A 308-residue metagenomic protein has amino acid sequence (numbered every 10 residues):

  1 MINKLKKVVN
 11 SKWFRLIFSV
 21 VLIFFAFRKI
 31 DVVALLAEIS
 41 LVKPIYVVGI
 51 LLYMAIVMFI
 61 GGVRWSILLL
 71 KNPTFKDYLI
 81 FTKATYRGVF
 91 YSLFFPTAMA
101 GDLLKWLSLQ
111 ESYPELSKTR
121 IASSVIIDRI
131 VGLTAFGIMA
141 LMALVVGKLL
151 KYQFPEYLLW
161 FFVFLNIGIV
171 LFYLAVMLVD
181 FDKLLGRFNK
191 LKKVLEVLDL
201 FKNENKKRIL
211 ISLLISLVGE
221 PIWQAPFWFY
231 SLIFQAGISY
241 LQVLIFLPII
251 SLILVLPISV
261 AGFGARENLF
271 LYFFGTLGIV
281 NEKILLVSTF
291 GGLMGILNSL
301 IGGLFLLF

Functional and structural regions predicted by a protein language model:
M1-Y86, V146-V255, L286-T289, L293-F308: Predominantly cytoplasmic-facing regulatory/coupling regions of multi-pass membrane proteins
N72-P73, S112-Y113, F234-Q235, F274-I279: Short helix-loop-helix connector
L79-K83, G101-D102, E115-I127, I279-F290: Membrane-interface alpha-helices at helix entry/exit sites of multi-pass transporters
Y86-L104, E111: Short intracellular "coupling" helices and adjacent cytoplasmic loop segments at the cytosolic face of multi-pass
R87, Y91-F95, I121-L141, V145 (+1 more regions): Membrane-embedded alpha-helical segments of transport systems, primarily multispan ion/solute transporters
V89-T97, P248-F263, E267: Transmembrane alpha-helix interface/packing and boundary motifs in multi-pass membrane proteins, characterized by
G101-E111, V260-G275: Re-entrant/interfacial helical elements at transmembrane boundaries that shape and gate the permeation pathway
I258-A261, L269-G292: Hydrophobic alpha-helical transmembrane segments in multi-pass integral membrane proteins
